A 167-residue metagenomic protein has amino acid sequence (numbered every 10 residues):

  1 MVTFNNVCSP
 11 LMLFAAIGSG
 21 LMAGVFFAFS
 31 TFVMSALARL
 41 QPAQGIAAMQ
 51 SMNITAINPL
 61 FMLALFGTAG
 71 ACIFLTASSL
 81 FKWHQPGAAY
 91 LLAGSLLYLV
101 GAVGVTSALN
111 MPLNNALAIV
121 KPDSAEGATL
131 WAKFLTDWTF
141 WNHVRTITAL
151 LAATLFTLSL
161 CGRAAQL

Functional and structural regions predicted by a protein language model:
N5-G20, A77-G101: Interfacial segments of alpha-helical transmembrane regions
N5-P10, L21-F66, N114-T136: Interfacial loop at the N-terminal end of multi-pass membrane proteins
G24-F27, V103-S107, M111, T154-T157: Membrane-embedded alpha-helical segments of multi-pass transporters/permeases
T31-V33, G45, M49-N53, G70-K82 (+2 more regions): Membrane-helix exit/interface motif
L63, K133-L150: Hydrophobic alpha-helical transmembrane segments
L65-L75, T148-A153: Core segments of transmembrane alpha-helices that mediate helix-helix packing or line hydrophobic substrate/ligand
A93-N115: Hydrophobic alpha-helical transmembrane segments of integral membrane proteins
C161-L167: Juxtamembrane boundary at the C-terminal end of a transmembrane helix
